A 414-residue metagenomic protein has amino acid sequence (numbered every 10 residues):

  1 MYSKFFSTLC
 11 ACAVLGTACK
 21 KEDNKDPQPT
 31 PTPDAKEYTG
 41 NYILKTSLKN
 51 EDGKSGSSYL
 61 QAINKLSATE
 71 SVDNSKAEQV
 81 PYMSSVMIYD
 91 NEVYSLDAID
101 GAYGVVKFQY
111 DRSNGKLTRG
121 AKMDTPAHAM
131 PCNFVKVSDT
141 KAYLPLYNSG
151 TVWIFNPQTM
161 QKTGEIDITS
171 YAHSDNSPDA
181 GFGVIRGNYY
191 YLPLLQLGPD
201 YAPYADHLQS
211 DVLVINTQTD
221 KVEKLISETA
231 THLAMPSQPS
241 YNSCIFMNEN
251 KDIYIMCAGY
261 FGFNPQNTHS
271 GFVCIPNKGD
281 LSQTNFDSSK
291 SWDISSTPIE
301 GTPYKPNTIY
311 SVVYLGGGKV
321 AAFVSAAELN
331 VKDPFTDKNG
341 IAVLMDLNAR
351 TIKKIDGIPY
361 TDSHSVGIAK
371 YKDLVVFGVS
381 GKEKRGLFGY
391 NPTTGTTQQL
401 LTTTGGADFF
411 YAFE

Functional and structural regions predicted by a protein language model:
Y2-I43: Bacterial Sec-dependent N-terminal signal peptides
L48-G53, I99-A102, N148-T151, L197-Y201 (+3 more regions): Short glycine/acidic-enriched loop and turn motifs that connect beta-strands
Y59-I154: Post-signal peptide N-terminal segment of secreted/secretory-pathway proteins
Q61-I63, A205-D220, T268-D280, D337-L347 (+1 more regions): Beta-propeller blade signature
T69-E78, G115-T125, K162-Y171, V222-A230 (+3 more regions): Beta-propeller fold detector
Q79-Y89, A127-V135, D175-G183, A234-C244 (+3 more regions): Repeated scaffold domains used in trafficking and secretory/extracellular systems, primarily beta-propellers
L192-Q209, I255-H269, A322-D337: Short, conserved, GDST-rich strand-edge loop motifs in beta-rich repeat architectures
Y304-D373, F377: Loop/turn-rich, solvent-exposed surfaces of beta-rich toroidal or solenoidal domains
